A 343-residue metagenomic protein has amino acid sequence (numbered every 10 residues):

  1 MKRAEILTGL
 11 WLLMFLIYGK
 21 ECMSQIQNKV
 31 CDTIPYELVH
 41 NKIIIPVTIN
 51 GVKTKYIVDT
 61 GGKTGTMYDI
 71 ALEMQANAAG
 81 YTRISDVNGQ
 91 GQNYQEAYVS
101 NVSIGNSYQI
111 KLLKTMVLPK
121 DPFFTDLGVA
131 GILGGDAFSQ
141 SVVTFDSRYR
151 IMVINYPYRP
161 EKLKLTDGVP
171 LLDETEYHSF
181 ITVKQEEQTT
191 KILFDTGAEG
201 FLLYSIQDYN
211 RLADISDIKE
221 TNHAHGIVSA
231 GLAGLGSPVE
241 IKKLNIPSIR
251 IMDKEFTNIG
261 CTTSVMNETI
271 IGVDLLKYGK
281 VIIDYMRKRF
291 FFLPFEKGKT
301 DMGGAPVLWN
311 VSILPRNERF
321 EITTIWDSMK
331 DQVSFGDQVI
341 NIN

Functional and structural regions predicted by a protein language model:
M1-N28: Bacterial Sec-dependent N-terminal signal peptides
C22-N343: Pepsin/retropepsin-fold aspartyl endopeptidases
